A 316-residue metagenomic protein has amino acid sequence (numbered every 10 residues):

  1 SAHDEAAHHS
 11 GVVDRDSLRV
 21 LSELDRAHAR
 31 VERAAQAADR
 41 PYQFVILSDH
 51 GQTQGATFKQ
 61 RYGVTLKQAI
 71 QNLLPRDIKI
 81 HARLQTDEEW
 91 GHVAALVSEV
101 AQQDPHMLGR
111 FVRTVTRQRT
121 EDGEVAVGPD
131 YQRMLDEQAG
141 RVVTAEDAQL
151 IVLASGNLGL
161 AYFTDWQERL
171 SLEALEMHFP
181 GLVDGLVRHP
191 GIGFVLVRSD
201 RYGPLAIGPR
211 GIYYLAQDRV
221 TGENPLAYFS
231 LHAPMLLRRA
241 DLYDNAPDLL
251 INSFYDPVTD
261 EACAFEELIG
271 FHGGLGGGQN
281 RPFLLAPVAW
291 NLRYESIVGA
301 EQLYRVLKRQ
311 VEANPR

Functional and structural regions predicted by a protein language model:
S1-E23, G156-N157, F163-A174, G278-R281: Active-site His/acidic residue clusters
S1-I46, Q52: Secondary-structure-rich domain cores
A7-G11, H50, I269-G277: Histidine-centered active-site/metal-ligand motif
V12-E23, Q54-F58, Y62, Q149 (+1 more regions): Conserved aromatic-histidine-acidic binding/catalytic patches
S22-R26, V64, M177-P180, E301-R305: A structural signal for well-ordered alpha-helical segments within the folded catalytic domains of diverse enzymes
R30, Q36-Q43, S48-P257, E261-A262: Secreted, luminal/periplasmic, and some membrane-associated catalytic domains that remodel anionic oxygen-ester
F179-R188, V298-R316: Non-catalytic, well-ordered alpha-helical segments in soluble enzyme domains
Y228-R309: Low-complexity, glycine/alanine/valine/leucine- and proline-rich hydrophobic stretches
